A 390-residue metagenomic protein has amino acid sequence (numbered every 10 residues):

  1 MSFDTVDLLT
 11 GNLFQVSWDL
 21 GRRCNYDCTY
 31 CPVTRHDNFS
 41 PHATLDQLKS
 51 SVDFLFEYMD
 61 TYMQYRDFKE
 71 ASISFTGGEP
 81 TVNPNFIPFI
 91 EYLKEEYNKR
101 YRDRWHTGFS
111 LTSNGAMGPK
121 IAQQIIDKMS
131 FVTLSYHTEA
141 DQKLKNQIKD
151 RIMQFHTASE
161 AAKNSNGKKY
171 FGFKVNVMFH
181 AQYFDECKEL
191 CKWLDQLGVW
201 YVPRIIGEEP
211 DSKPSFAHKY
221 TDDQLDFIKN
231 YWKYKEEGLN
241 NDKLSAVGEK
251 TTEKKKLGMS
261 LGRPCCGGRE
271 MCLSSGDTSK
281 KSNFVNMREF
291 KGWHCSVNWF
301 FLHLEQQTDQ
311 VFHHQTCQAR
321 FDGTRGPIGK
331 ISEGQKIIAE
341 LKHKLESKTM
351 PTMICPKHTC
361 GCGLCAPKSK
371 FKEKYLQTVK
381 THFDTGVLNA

Functional and structural regions predicted by a protein language model:
M1-T10, T34, T308-A390: Flexible mid-to-C-terminal extensions adjoining Fe-S/redox cofactors in radical SAM and related proteins
T5-S50: Canonical Radical SAM [4Fe-4S] cluster-binding loop centered on the CxxxCxxC motif and its immediate flanking residues
G11-D19, G248-K254, K280-N283, S296 (+1 more regions): Short, intrinsically disordered, charge-biased short linear motifs at domain edges
R23, D27, H294, G361: The −1 position to Zn-ligating cysteines in a subset of zinc-ribbon hairpins
R23, P32, S51, F56-D60 (+3 more regions): Glycine-rich short-loop/terminal segments
V52, F56-S74, N83-R204: Radical SAM/AdoMet-radical enzyme domain recognition
G77-G78: Active-site beta-strand/loop signature of hydrolases that rely on acidic residues for catalysis
E189-R320: A C-terminal junction/extension of Radical SAM enzymes
